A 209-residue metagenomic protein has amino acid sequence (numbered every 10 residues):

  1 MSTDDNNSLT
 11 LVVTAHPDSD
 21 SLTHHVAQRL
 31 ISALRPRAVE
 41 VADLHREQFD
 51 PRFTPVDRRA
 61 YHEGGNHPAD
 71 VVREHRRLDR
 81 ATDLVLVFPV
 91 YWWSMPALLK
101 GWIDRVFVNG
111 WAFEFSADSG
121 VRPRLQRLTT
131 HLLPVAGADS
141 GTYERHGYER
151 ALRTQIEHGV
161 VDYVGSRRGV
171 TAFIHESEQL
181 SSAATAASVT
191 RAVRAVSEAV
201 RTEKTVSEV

Functional and structural regions predicted by a protein language model:
M1-W111, Q179, A186-V209: N-terminal beta1-alpha1-beta2 submodule of the flavodoxin-like/Rossmannoid cofactor-binding fold
R80, A97-V209: FMN-binding flavodoxin-like domain, especially the glycine-rich phosphate-binding loop
